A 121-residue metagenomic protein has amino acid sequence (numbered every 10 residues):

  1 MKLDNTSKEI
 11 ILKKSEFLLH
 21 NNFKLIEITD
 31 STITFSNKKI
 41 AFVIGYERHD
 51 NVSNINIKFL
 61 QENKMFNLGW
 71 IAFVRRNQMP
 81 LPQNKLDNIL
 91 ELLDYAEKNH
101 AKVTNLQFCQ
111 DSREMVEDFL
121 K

Functional and structural regions predicted by a protein language model:
M1-K13, L25-K121: Intrinsically disordered, low-complexity regulatory regions enriched in serine/threonine/proline and acidic residues
L18-L19: Hydrophobic strand positions within the blades of repeat-based beta-sheet folds
